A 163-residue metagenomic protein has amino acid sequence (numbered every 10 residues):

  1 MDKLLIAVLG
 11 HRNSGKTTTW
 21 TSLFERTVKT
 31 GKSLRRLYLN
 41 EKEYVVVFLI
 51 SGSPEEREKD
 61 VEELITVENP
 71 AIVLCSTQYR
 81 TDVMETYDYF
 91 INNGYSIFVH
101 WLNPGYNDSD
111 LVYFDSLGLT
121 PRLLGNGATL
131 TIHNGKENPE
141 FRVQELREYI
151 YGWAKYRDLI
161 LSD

Functional and structural regions predicted by a protein language model:
M1-K3, P70, G94-S96: A general structural motif
K3-E25: Glycine-rich phosphate-binding P-loop
H11, P54, P104-G105: Generic structural motif
K16, S53-R57, N138-L146: Phosphate/oxyanion-binding active-site loops and adjacent basic polyanion-contact surfaces
V28-K29, K155: A generic secondary-structure boundary signal that marks alpha-helix termini
K29-N92: Conserved nucleotide-sensing/catalytic segment adjacent to the nucleotide-binding pocket in NTP-handling enzymes
T77-S162: Replace "adjacent to P-loop NTPase cores in ATP/GTP-dependent enzymes" with "adjacent to NTP-binding cores
